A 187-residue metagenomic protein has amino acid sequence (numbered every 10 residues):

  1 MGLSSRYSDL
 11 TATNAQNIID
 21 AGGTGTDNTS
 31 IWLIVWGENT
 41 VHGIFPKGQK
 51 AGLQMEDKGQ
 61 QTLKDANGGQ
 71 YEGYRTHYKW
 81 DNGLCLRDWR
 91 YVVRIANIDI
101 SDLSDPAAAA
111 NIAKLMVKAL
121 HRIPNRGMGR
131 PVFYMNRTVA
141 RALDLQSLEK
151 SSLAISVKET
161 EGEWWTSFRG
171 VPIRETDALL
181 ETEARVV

Functional and structural regions predicted by a protein language model:
M1-V187: Core alpha/beta structural scaffold of self-assembling particle/tube/pore-forming proteins
